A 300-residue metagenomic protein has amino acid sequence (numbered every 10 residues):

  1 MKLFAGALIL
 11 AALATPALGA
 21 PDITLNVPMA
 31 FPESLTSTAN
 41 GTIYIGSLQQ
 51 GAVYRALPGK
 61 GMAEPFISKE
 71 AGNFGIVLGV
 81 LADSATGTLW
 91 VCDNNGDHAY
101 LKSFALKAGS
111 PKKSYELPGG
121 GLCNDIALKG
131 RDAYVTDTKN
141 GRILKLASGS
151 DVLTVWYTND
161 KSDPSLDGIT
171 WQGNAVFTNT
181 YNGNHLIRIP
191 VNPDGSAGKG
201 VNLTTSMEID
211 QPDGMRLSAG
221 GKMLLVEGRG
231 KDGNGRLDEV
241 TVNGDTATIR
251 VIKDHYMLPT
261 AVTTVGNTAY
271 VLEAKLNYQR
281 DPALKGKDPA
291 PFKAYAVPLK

Functional and structural regions predicted by a protein language model:
A14-P16: N-terminal signal peptide c-region/cleavage motif recognized by signal peptidases
A20-N26, M62-A71, S110-E116, V152-D160 (+2 more regions): A short beta-strand motif characteristic of beta-propeller blades
N26-I43, A71-D93, L117-Y134, D160-N179 (+3 more regions): Beta-rich, blade/repeat-based domains predominating in secreted/periplasmic proteins but also intracellular
L48, N94-G96, T138-N140, Y181 (+2 more regions): Short loop/turn segments immediately following the C-termini of beta-strands
G51-Y54, H98-L101, G141-L144, N184-L186 (+2 more regions): Structural signal for beta-propeller blades
L57-G61, A105-S110, A147-D151, P190-G195 (+2 more regions): Short loop/turn segments that connect beta-strands within beta-propeller blades
K102-D151: Hydrophobic alpha-helical segments and helix pairs
A274-P289: Short, conserved, GDST-rich strand-edge loop motifs in beta-rich repeat architectures
